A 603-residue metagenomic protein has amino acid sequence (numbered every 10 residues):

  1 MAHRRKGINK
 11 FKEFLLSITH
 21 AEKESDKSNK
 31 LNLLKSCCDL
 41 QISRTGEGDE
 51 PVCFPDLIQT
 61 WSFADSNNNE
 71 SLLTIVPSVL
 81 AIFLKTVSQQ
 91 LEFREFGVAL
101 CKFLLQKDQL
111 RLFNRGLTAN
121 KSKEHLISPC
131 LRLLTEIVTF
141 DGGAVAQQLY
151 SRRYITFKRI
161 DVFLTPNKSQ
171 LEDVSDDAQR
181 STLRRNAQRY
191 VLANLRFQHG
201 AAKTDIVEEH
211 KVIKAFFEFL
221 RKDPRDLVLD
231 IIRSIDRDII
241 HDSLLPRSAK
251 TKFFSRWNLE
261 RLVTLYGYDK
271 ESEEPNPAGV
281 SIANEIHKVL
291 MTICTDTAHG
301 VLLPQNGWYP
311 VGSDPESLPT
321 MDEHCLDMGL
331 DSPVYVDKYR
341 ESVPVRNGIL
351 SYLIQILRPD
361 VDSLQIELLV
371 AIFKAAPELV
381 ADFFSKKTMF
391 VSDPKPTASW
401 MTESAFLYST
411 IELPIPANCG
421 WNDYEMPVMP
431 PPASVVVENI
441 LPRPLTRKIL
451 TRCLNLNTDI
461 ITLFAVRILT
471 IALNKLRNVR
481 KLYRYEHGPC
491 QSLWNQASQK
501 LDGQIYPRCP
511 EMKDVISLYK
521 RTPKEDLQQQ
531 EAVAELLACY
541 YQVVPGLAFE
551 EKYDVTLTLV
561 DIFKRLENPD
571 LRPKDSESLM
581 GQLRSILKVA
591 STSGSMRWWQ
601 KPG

Functional and structural regions predicted by a protein language model:
K10-V370: Long amphipathic alpha-helical scaffold regions
I42-G46, L84-F93, E136-Q147, A193-T204 (+12 more regions): Flexible helix-coil junctions and inter-repeat linker/turn elements that act as hinges within alpha-solenoid scaffolds
N69, K123, R180, P224 (+5 more regions): Short inter-helical turns and helix N-cap capping residues of alpha-solenoid HEAT/ARM repeat scaffolds
L100, Q109, T156-R159, K211-I213 (+9 more regions): HEAT/HEAT-like alpha-solenoid repeats
Y150-F157, D205-V212, R233-I239, T251-W257 (+9 more regions): Amphipathic alpha-helical scaffolding segments
K203, L330-G348, Y352-Q355, E367-F373 (+3 more regions): Acidic/polar, low-complexity linker and loop regions
I356, M389-D393, F406-S409, S434-Y485 (+1 more regions): Extended amphipathic alpha-helical scaffold segments
L450-A472, R508-V560: Extended amphipathic secondary-structure runs
